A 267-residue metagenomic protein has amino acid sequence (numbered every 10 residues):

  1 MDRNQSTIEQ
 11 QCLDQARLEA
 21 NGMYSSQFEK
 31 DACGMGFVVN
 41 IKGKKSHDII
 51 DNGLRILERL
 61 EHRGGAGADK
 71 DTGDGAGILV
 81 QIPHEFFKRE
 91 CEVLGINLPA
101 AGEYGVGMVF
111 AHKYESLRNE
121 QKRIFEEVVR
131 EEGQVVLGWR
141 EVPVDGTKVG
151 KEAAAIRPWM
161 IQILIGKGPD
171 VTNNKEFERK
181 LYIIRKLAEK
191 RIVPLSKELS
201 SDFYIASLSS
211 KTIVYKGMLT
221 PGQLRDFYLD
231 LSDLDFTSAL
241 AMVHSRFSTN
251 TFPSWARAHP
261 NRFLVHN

Functional and structural regions predicted by a protein language model:
D2-N267: N-terminal segments that mediate ammonia production and transfer in glutamine-dependent amidotransferase systems
